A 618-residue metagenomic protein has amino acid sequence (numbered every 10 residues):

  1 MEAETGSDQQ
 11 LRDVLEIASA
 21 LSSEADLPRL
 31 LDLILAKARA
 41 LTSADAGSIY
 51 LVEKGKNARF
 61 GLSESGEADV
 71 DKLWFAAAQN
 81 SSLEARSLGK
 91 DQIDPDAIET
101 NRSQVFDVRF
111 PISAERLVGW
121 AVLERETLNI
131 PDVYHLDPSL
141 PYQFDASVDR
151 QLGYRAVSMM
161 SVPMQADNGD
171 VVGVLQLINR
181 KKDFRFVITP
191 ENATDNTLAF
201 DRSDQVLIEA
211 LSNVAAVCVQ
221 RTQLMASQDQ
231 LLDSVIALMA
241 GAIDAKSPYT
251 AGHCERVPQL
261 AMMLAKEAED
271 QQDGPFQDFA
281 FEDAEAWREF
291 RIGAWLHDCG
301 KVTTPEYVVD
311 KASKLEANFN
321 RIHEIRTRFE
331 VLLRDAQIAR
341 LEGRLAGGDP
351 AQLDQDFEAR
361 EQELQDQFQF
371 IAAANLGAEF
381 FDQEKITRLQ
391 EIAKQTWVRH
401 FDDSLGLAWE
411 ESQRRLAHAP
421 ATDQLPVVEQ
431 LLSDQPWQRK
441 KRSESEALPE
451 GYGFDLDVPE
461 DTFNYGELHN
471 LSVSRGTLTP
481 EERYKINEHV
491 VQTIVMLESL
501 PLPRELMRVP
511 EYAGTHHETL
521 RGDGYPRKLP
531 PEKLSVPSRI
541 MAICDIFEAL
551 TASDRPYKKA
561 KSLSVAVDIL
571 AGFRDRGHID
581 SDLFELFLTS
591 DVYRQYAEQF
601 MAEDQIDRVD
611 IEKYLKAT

Functional and structural regions predicted by a protein language model:
M1, D13, D170, F186-Q220 (+4 more regions): Amphipathic alpha-helical "output/dimerization" segments
M1-L33, K37-L41, L62, V206 (+2 more regions): Signal-transmission linkers at sensory-effector interfaces
L15, E24-G89, S113-L117, E124 (+3 more regions): Helix-loop-beta substructure at the N-terminus of cytosolic sensory domains that couple signal/ligand detection
S48-S113, L136, W295, N320-R328 (+4 more regions): GAF sensory/regulatory domain recognition with acknowledged cross-activation on helical regulatory dimers
A114-G119, E126-T127, P131-M160, F184-L198 (+1 more regions): Signal-transducing coupling segments at domain and membrane junctions
W120-T127, V174-D183, S203-A226, A242 (+5 more regions): Signal-transmission/dimerization alpha-helices at domain junctions
V157-A166, V171-Q176: A short, aliphatic-rich beta-strand micro-motif
D195, A199-S203, M239, D310-A339 (+6 more regions): Divalent-cation-assisted or electrostatically stabilized phosphate/pyrophosphate-binding catalytic cores
